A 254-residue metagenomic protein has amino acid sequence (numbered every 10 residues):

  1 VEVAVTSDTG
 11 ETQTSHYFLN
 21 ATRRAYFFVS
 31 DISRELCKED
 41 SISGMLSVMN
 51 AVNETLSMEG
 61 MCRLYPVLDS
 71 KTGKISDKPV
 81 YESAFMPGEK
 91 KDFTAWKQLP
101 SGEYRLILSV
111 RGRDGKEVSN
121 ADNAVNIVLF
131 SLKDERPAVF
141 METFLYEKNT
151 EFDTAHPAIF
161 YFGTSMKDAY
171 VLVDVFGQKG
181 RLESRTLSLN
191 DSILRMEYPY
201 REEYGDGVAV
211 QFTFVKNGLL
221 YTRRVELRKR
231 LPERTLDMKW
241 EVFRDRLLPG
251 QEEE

Functional and structural regions predicted by a protein language model:
V1-E254: A structural signal for beta-strand and strand-to-loop patches characteristic of beta-rich domains
